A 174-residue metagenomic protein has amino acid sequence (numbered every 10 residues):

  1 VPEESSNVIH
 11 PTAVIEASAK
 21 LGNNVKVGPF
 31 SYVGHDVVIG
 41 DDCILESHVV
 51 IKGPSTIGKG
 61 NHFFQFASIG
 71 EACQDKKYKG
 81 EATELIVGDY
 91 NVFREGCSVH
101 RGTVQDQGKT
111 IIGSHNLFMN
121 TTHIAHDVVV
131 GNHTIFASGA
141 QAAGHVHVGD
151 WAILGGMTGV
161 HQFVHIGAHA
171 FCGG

Functional and structural regions predicted by a protein language model:
V1-S5: Basic/polar N-terminal segments that are highly enriched at the extreme N-terminus, encompassing both cleavable
V8-G174: Structural signal for interior beta-strand "rungs" in well-ordered beta-sheet cores of soluble enzyme domains
